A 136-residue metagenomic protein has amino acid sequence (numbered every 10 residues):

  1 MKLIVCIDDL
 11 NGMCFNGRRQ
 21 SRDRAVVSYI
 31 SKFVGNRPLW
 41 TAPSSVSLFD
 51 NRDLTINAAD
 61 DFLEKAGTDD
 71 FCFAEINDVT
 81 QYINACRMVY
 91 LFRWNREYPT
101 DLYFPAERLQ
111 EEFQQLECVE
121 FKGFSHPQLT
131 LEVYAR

Functional and structural regions predicted by a protein language model:
M1-R136: Enzymes that bind and transform nitrogen-containing heteroaromatic metabolites
